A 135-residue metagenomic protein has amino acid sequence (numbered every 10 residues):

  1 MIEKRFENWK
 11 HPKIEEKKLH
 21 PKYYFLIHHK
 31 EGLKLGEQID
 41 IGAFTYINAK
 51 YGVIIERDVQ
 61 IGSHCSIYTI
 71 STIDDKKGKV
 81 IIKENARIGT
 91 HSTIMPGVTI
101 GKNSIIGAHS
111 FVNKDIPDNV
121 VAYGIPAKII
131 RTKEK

Functional and structural regions predicted by a protein language model:
M1-D75, K79-N85, S92-I94, K102 (+3 more regions): Domain-scale signature associated with acetyltransferase and cell-envelope carbohydrate enzymes
H91-K114: Beta-rich strand-turn-strand
